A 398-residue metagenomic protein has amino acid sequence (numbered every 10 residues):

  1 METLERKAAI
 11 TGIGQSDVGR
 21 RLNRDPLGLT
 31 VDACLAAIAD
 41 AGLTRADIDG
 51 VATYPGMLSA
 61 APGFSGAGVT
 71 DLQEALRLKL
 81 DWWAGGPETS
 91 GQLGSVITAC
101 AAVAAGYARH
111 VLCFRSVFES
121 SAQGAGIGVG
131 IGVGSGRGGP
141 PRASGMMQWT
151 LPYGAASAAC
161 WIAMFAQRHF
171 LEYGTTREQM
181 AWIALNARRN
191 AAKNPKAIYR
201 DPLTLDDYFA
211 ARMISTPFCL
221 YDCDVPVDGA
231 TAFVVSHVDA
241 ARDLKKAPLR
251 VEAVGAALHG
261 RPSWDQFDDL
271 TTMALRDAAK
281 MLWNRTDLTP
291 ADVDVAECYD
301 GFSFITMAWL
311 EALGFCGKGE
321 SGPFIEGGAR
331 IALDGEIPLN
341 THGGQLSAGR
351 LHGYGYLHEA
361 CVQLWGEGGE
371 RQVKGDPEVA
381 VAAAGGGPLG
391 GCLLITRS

Functional and structural regions predicted by a protein language model:
M1-G91, T98, A102, H169-T176 (+5 more regions): Conserved active-site "lid/cap" helical segment
M1-L27, A36, W182, M213-D277 (+7 more regions): Condensing-enzyme catalytic core mediating Claisen C-C bond formation in acyl metabolism
E2-E5, L58-W161, Y199-V225, A257-R261 (+2 more regions): Conserved catalytic cysteine-centered active-site region of acyl-thioester-dependent Claisen-condensing enzymes
Q15-D17, Y54-L58, E88-Q92, R115-S121 (+6 more regions): Acidic, glycine-rich active-site loops and adjacent beta-strand->loop/helix elements that engage anionic groups
R45-P55, W82-P87, V111-S116, Q179-L185 (+5 more regions): Beta-strand segments within the central parallel beta-sheet cores of soluble alpha/beta enzyme folds
S59-A67, W264-F267, D300-P323, G335 (+1 more regions): Short glycine/threonine-rich loop-to-helix capping motif typified by GTGT followed within a few residues by an Asp-Pro
P87-V117, A159-K193, F233-D239, A348-G368: Active-site-proximal alpha-helical scaffold in enzymes
D269-R276, K280-S303, M307, A312-F315 (+1 more regions): Extended C-terminal subregions enriched in glycine
